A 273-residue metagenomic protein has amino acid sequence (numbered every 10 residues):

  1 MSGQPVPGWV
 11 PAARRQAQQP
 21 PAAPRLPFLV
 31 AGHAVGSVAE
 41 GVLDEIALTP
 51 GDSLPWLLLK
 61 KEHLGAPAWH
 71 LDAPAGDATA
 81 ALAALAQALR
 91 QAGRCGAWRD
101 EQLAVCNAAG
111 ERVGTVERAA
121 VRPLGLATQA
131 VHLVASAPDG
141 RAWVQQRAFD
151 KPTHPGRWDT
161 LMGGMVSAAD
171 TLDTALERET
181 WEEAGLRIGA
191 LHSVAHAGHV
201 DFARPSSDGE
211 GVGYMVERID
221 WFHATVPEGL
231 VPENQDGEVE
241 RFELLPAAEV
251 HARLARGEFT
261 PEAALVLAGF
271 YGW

Functional and structural regions predicted by a protein language model:
M1-R157, M165-E182, L186-L230, A247-E258 (+1 more regions): N-terminal leader/linker segments that precede catalytic domains of diphosphate-processing enzymes
M162: Surface-exposed, charge/polar-rich loops and edge strands
E233-E238: Short glycine-enriched loop/turn motifs at secondary-structure junctions
L244: Short aromatic/basic micro-patch
P261: Active-site capping/gating regions of soluble enzymes
